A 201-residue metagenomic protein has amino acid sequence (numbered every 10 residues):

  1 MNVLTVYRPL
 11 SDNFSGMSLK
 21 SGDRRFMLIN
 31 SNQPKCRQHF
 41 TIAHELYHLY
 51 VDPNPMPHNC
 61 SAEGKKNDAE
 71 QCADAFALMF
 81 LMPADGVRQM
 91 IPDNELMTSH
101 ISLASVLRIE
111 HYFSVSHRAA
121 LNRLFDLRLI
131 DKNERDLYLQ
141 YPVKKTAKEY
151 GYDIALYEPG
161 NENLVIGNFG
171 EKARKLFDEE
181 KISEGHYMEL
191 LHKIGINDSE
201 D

Functional and structural regions predicted by a protein language model:
M1-D201: Active-site hotspot residues in diverse enzymes, especially metal/ion-binding acidic/histidine motifs
